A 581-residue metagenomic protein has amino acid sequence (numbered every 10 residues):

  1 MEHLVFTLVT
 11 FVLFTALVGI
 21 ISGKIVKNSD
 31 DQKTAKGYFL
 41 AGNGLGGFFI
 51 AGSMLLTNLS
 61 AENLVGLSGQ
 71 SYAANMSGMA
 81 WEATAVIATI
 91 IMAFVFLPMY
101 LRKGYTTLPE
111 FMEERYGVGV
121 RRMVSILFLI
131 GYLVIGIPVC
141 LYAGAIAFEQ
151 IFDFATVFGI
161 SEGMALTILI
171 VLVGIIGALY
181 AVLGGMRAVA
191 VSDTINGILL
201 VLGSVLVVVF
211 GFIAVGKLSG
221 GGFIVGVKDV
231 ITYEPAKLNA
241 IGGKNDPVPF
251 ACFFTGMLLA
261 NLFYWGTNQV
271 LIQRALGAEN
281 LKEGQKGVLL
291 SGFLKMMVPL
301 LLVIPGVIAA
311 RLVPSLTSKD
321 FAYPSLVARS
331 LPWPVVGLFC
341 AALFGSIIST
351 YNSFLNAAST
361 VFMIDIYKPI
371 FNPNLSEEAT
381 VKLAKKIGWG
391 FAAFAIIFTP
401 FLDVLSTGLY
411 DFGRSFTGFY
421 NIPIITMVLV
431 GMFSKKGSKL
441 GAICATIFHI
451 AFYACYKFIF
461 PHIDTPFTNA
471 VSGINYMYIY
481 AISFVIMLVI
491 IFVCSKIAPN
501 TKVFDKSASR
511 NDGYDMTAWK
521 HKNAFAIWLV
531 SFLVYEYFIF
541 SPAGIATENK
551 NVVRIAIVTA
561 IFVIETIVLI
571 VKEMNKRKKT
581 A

Functional and structural regions predicted by a protein language model:
M1-A581: Membrane-embedded helix-loop-helix hairpins and adjacent transmembrane boundary segments in multi-pass transporters
